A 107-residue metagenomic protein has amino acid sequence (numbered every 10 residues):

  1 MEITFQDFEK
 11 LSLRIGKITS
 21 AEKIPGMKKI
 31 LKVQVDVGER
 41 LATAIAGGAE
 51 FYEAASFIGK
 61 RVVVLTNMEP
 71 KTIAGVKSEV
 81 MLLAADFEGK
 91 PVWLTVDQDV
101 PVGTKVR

Functional and structural regions predicted by a protein language model:
M1-R107: Phosphate-backbone binding interfaces of nucleic-acid-interacting proteins
